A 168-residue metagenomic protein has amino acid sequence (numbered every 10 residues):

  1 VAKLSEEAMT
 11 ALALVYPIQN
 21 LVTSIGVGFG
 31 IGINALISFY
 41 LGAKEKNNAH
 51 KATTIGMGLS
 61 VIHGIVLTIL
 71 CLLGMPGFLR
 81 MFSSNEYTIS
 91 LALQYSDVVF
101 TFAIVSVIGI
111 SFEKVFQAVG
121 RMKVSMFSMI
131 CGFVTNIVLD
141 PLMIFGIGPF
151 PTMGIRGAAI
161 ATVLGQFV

Functional and structural regions predicted by a protein language model:
V1, I37, F78-L79, F116 (+1 more regions): Hydrophobic alpha-helical interface/terminus motif in multipass membrane transporters
V1, L142-G157: Interfacial helix-loop-helix junctions of multi-pass membrane proteins
V1-N20, E86-L91, I155-G157: Interfacial/gating helices of multi-pass transporter permease domains
M9-I69, S106-G120, V124-S125: Small-residue-rich hydrophobic transmembrane alpha-helices
G28, I69, F133-V134, F167: Hydrophobic/small/kink-forming positions within alpha-helical transmembrane segments of polytopic membrane proteins
I37-I104, F150-V168: Short alpha-helical transmembrane segments in multi-pass integral membrane proteins
S60, V115-L142, R156-V163: Alpha-helical transmembrane segments of multi-pass membrane transporters/permeases
A103-I108, C131: Short hydrophobic/small-residue motifs within alpha-helical transmembrane segments of multi-pass transporter-like
